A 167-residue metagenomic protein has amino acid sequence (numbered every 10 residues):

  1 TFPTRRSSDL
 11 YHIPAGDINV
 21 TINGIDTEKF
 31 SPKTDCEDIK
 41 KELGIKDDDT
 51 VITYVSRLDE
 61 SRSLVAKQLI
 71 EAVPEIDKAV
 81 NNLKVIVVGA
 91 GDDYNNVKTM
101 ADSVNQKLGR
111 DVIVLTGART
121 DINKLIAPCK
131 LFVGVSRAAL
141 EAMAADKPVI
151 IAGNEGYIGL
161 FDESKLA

Functional and structural regions predicted by a protein language model:
T1-S7: Short, small-residue-biased leader/transition segments that mark boundaries at the very start of proteins
G24: Carbohydrate-associated surface elements
S31-I45: A short helix/loop element that forms part of the nucleotide-sugar donor recognition site in Leloir-type
C36, L115, D121-N123, A139: Acidic, amphipathic alpha-helical patches
I45-A66, I70-P74, I86: Conserved donor-binding/catalytic core segment of Leloir-type glycosyltransferases
V88, V97-R119: Nucleotide-activated donor-binding/catalytic signature segment of Leloir-type glycosyltransferases, i.e., the conserved
K124-L140, D146-I150, N154-E155: Acidic donor-binding loop of glycosyltransferase active sites
E155-A167: Change "using UDP/GDP/dTDP sugars" to "using nucleotide sugars
